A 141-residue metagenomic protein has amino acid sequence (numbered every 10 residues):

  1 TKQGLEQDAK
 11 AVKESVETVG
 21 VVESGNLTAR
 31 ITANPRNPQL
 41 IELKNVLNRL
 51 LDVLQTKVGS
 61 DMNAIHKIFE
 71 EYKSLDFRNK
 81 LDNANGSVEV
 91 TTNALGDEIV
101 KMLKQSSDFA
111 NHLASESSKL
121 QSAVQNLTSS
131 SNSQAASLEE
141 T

Functional and structural regions predicted by a protein language model:
T1-T141: HAMP domain helices
